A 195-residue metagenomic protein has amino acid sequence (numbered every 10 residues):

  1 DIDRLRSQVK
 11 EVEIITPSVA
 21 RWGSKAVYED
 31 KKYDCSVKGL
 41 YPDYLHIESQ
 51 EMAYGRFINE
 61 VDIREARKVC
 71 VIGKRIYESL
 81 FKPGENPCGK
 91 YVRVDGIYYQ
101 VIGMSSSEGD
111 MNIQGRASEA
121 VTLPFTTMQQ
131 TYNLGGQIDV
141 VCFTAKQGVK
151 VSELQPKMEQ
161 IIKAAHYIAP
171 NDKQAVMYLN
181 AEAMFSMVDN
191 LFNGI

Functional and structural regions predicted by a protein language model:
D1-I58, Y178: Short amphipathic beta-strand/extended segments in non-transmembrane regions
I14-P17, I138, N171-V176: A short coil-to-beta-strand element that immediately follows conserved catalytic motifs
R21-S24, G148, N180-F185: Short, internal active-site loops enriched in acidic
S24-Y28, G109-Q114, S186-V188: A short acidic, helix-capping loop that chelates divalent metal ions and anchors anionic groups
K25, G89-R93, M177: Residue-level detector of beta-strand face positions
S36-K38, P42-I58, D62, A66-A169: Mid-to-C-terminal secondary-structure elements that act as membrane-proximal/extracytoplasmic interface segments
C142, Q155-M158, A169-I195: Peri-transmembrane interface segments
